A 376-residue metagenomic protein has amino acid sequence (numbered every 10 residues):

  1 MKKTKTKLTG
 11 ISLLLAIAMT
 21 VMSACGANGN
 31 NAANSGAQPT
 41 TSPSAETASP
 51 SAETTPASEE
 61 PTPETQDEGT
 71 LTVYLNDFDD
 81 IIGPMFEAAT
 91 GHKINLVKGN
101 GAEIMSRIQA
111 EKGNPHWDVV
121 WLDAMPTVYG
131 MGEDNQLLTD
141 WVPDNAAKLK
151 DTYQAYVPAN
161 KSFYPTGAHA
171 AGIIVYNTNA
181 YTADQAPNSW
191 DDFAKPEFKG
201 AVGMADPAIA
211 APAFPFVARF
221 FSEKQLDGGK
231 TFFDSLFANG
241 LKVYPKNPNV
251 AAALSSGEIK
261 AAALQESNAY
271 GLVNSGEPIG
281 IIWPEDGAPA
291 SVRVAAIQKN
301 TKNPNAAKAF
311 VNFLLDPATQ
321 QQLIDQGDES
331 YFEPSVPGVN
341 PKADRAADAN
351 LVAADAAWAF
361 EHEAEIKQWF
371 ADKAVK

Functional and structural regions predicted by a protein language model:
V21-A24: C-terminal motif of bacterial Sec signal peptides marking the signal peptidase cleavage site
G26-G29: Bacterial signal peptide processing site
S49, T55-P63, T72-N95, S106 (+1 more regions): Short, polar/charged alpha-helical segment
T72-F78, G99-E103, P115-A251, S255-E258: Extracytoplasmic ligand-binding site segments that recognize negatively charged/polar headgroups
P126-M131, S255, K260-P278: A ligand-binding cleft/hinge motif common to bilobed small-molecule-binding domains
A170, F232-F237, V243, G276-K299: Periplasmic-binding protein-like
I173-A180, A218-F221, S291-A306, L314 (+1 more regions): A bilobed periplasmic-binding-protein/Venus flytrap-type ligand-binding module shared by bacterial periplasmic
E197-A205, F313-G338: Periplasmic-binding protein-like
